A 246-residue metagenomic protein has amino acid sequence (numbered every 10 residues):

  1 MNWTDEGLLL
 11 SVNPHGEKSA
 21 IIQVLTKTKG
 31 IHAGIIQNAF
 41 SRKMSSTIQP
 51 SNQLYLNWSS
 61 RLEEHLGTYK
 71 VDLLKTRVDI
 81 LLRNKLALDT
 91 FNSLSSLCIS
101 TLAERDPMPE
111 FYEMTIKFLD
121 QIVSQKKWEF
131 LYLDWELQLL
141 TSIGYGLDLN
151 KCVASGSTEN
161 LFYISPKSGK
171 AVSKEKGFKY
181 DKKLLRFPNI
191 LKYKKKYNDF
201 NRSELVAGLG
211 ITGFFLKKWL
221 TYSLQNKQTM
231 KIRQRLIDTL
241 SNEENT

Functional and structural regions predicted by a protein language model:
M1-A20, L25-T246: Non-catalytic alpha-helical scaffolds and adjoining flexible linkers that form interface surfaces for assembly
